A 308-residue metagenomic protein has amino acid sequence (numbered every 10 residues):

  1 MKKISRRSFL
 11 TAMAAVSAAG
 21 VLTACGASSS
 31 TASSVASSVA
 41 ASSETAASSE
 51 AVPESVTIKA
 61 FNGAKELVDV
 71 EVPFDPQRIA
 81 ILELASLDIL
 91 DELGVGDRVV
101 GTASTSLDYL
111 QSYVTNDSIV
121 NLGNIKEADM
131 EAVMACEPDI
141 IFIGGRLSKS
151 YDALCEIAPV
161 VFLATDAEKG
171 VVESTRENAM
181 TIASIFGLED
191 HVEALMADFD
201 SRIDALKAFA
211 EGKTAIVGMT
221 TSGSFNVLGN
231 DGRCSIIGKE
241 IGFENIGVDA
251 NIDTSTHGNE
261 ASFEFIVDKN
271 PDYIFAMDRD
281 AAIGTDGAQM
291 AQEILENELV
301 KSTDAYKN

Functional and structural regions predicted by a protein language model:
K2-L10, G26-A85, D190-G218, D286: Bacterial Sec-exported substrate-binding components of ABC uptake systems
N62-L67, L122-D129, D253-A261: Short helix-initiation/N-cap motifs at beta->coil->alpha
R78, S184, F209-A210, D272-N308: Structured C-terminal subdomain patch of bacterial secreted/periplasmic proteins
R78-A132: A short, structured surface patch at a secondary-structure boundary
D108, G229-H257: Alpha-helical, coiled-coil/dimerization segments enriched in small aliphatic residues
E137-F142, N270-I274: Proline-aspartate-enriched helix->loop->beta-strand connector
S150-G223, N308: Extracytoplasmic substrate-binding proteins
